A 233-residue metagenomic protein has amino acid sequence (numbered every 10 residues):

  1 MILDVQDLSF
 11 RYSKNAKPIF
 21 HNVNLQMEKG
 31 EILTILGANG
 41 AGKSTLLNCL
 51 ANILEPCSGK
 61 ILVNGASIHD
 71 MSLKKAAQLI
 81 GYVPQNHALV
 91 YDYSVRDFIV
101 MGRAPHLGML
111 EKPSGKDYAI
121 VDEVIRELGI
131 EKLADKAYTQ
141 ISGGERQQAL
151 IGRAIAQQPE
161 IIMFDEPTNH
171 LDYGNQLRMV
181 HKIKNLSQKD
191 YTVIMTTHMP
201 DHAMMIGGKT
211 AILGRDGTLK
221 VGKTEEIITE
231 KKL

Functional and structural regions predicted by a protein language model:
L36-A38: The feature captures the beta-strand-to-loop junction immediately N-terminal to the Walker
A51: Helix-to-loop junction immediately C-terminal to a conserved catalytic motif
G59-S67, A76: Conserved ABC transporter NBD signature motif
V100, G115-L133: Conserved ABC ATPase "signature" region
A137-I141, E145: Conserved ABC ATPase signature
I162-E166: Catalytic Walker B motif of ABC-type/P-loop ATPase nucleotide-binding domains
K209-K223: H-loop (His-switch) and adjacent beta-strand-loop-beta switch element of ABC-type ATPase nucleotide-binding domains
